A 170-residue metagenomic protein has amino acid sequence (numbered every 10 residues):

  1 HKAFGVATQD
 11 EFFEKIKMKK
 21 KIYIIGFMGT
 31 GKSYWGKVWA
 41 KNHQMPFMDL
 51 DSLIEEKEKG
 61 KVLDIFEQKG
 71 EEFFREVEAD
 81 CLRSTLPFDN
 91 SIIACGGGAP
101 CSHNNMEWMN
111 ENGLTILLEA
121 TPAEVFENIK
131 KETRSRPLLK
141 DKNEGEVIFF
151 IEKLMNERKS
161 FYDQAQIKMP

Functional and structural regions predicted by a protein language model:
F12-K17, N42, N156-P170: NTP-dependent small-molecule kinase module
I24: Hydrophobic anchor at the beta1->P-loop junction of P-loop NTPases
F27: P-loop (Walker A) phosphate-binding loop of NTP-binding proteins
T30: ATP-binding Walker
S33: Walker A/P-loop
L50-N110, S135-P137: ATP-dependent small-molecule kinase phosphotransfer cores that center on conserved nucleotide phosphate-binding segments
N112-E157: A glycine- and Lys/Arg-enriched "phosphate-lid" helix/loop adjacent to the NTP-binding pocket of small-molecule kinases
